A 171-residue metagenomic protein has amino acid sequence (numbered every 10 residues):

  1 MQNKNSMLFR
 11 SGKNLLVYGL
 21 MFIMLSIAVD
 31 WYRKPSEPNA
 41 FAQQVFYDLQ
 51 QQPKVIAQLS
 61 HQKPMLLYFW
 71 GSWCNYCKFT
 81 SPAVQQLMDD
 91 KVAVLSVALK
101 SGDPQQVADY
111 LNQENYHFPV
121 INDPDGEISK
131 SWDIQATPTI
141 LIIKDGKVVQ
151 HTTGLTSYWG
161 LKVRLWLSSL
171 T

Functional and structural regions predicted by a protein language model:
M1-Y47, T171: N-terminal targeting signals for export/organelle localization
A40, K63, Q135-T137: Short, small/polar residue-rich loop motifs at catalytic or cofactor-binding pockets
Y47, P119-D123: Short acidic-hydrophobic, aromatic-tinged amphipathic segments that line or gate anion-handling sites
V55-K78, V84: Short active-site neighborhood of thiol/selenol oxidoreductases, capturing the structured segment around
Q62-P64, D90-A93, F118: Loop/turn elements at helix/coil->beta-strand transitions in domains of secreted/extracellular proteins
L66-L67, V94, I140: Hydrophobic beta-strand anchors of alpha/beta hydrolase catalytic cores
K78-E114, P124-K130: Structural microenvironment flanking redox-active thiols in thiol-disulfide oxidoreductases
N112-Y116, P124-S169: Thiol/disulfide oxidoreductase modules built on the thioredoxin-like
